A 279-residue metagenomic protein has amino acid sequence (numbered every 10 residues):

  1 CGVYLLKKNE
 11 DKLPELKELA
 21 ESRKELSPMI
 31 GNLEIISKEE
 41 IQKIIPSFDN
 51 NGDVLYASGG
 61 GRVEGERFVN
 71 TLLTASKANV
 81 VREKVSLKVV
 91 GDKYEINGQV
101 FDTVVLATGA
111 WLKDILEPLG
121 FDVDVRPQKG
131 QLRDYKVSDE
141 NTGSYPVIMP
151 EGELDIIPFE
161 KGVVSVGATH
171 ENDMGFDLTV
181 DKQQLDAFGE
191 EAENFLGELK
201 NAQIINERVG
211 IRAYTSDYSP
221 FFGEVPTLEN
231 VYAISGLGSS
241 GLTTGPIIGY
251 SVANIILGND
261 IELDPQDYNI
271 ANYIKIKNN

Functional and structural regions predicted by a protein language model:
C1-I44, E191-E193: Dinucleotide-binding Rossmann-like beta1-alpha1 core, especially the glycine-rich loop that anchors the ADP
L6-E15, L55-L73, T179-Q184, T243: Short beta-strand to alpha-helix junction loop
S37-K38, V81-K84, N206-R208: Short loop/edge segments at beta-strand edges and connector loops that shape dinucleotide/nucleotide cofactor-binding
I44-N51, V89-E95, Q99, Y214-Y218 (+1 more regions): A short, glycine/Asx- and small/polar-enriched loop/turn that sits immediately N-terminal to a beta-strand
G61, V80-E95: A conserved short coil-to-beta-strand element within the FAD-binding core of flavoproteins
Q99-W111, G249: Short hydrophobic core segments
T108-E229: Active-site substrate-recognition segment that forms the wall of the catalytic cavity or substrate channel
E198-N279: C-terminal catalytic lobe of FAD-dependent flavoproteins
